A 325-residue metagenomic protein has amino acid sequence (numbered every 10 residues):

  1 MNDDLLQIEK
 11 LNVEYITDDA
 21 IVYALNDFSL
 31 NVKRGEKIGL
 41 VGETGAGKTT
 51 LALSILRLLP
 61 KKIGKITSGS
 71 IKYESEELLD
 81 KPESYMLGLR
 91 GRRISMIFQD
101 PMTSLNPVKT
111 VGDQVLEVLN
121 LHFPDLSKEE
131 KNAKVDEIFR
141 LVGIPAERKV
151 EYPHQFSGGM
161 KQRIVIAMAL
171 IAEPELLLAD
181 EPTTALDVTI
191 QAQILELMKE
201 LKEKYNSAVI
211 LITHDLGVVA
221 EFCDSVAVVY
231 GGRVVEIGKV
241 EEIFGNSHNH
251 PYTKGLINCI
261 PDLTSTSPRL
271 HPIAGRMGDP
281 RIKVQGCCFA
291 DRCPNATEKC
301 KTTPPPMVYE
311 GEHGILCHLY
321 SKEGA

Functional and structural regions predicted by a protein language model:
D4, K149, I237-A325: Short catalytic/signature loops enriched in Gly
I66-E77: Conserved ABC transporter NBD signature motif
E77, E117, E129-E147, K254-I257: Conserved ABC ATPase "signature" region
Y152-F156, M160: Conserved ABC ATPase signature
I171-E175: A short, proline-enriched helix->beta-strand linker immediately N-terminal to the Walker B motif in ABC-type P-loop
P182, L186, I190-P268: P-loop NTP-binding/switch modules centered on Walker-like glycine-rich loops
